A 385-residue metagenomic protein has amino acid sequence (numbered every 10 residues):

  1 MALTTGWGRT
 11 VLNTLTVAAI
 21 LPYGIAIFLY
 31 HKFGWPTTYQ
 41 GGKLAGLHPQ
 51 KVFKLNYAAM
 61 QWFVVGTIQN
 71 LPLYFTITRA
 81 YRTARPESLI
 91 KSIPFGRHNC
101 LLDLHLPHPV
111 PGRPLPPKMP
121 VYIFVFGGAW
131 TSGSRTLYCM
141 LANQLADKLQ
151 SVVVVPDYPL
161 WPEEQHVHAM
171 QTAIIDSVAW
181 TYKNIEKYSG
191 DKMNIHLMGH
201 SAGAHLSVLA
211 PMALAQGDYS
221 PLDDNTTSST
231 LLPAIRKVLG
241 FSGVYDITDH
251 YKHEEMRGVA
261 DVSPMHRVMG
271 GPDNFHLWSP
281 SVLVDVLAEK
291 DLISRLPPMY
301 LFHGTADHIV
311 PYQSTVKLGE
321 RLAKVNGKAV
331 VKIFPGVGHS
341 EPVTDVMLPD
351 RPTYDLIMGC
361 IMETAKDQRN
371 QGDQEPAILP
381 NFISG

Functional and structural regions predicted by a protein language model:
A2-G385: Alpha/beta-hydrolase superfamily serine-hydrolase fold, recognizing
